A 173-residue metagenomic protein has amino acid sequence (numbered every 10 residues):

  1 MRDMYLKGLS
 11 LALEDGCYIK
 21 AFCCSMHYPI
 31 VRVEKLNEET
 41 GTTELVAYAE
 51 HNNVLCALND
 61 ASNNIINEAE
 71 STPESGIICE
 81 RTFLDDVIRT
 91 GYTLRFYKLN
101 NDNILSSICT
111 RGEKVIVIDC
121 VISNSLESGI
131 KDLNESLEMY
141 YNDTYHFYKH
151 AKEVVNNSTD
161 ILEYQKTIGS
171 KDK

Functional and structural regions predicted by a protein language model:
M1-G41, N67-C109: N-terminal segment of the canonical double-stranded RNA-binding domain
Y18, N64, N103, V115-V117 (+2 more regions): Generic short N-terminal amphipathic or hydrophobic helices
C24, H51, F83, V121-S123 (+2 more regions): Intrinsic disorder/low-complexity segments
T42-C56, K114-S128: A short, exposed loop/beta-hairpin motif centered on an aromatic-Gly-Thr core
V46-A47, I78, I88, I116-I118 (+1 more regions): Local beta-strand/beta-hairpin segments that build beta-sheet-rich folds
L55-I78, L126-K173: Mixed-charge, Lys/Arg-enriched low-complexity segments
